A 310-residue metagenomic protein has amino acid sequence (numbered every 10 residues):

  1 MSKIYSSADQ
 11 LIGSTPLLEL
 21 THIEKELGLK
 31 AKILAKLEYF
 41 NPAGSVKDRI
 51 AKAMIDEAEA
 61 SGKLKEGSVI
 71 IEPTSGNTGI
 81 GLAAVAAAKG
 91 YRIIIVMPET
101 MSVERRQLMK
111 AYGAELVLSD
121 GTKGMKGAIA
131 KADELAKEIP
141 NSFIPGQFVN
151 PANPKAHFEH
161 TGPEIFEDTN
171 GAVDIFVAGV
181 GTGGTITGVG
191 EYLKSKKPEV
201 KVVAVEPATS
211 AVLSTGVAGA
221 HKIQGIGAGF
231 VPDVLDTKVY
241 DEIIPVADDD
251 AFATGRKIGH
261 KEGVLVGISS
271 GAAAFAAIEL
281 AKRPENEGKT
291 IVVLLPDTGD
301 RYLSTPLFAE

Functional and structural regions predicted by a protein language model:
M1-E310: PLP-dependent amino-acid enzyme catalytic core
